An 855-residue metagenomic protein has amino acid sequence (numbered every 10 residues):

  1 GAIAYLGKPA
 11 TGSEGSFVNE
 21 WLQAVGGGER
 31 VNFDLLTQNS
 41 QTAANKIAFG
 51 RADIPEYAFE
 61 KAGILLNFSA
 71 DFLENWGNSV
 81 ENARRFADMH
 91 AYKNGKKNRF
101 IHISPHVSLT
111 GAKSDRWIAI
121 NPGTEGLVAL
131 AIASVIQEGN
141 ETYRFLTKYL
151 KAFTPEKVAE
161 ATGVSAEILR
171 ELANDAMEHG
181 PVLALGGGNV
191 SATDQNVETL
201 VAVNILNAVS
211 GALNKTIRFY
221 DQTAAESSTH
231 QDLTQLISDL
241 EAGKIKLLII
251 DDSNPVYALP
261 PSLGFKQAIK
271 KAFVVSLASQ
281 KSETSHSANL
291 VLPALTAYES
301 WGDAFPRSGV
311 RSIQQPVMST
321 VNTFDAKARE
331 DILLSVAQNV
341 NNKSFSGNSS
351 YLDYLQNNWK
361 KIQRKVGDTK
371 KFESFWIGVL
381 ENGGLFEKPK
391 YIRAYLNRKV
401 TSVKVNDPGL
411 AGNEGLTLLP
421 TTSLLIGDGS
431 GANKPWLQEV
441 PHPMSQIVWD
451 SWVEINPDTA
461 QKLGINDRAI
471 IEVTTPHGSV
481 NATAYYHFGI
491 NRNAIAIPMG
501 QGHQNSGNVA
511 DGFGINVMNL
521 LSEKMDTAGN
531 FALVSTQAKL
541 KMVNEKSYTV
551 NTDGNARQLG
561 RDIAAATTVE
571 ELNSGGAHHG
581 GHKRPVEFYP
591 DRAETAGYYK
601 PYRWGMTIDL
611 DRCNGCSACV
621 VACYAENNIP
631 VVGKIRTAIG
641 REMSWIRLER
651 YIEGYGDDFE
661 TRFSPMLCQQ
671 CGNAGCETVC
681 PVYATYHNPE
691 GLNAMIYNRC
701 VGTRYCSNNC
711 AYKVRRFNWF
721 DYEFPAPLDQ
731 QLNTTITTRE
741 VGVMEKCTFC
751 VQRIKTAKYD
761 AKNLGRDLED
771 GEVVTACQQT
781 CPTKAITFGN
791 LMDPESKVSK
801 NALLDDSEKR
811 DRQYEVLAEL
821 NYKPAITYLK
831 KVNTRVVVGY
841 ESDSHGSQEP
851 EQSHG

Functional and structural regions predicted by a protein language model:
G1-A4, A24, P55-I64, I168-A184 (+2 more regions): Glycine-rich phosphate/diphosphate-binding loops that line cofactor/substrate pockets in enzymes
P9-I54, V201-Q231: Anionic-ligand anchoring segments at beta-strand to alpha-helix junctions in alpha/beta enzyme folds, i.e., glycine
A10, N19, N67-K113, L213 (+5 more regions): A cross-kingdom feature strongest in bacterial/archaeal respiratory oxidoreductases
A43, G50-Y57, L73-G77, W117-T124 (+14 more regions): Alpha-helix capping and helix-loop boundary segments enriched in small/acidic/polar residues
F59-N67, L73-V80, D88, Y92-G188 (+4 more regions): Long, well-ordered, tryptophan-enriched scaffold segments
S134, E138-T162, T320-R393, A469 (+1 more regions): N-terminal leader/propeptide and maturation segments of large enzyme subunits in energy/redox metabolism and hydrolases
N254, S262-S282, V317-E330, A469-P476 (+8 more regions): Phosphate/diphosphate-binding loops
S522-G855: Non-ligating segments of multi-cofactor redox enzymes
